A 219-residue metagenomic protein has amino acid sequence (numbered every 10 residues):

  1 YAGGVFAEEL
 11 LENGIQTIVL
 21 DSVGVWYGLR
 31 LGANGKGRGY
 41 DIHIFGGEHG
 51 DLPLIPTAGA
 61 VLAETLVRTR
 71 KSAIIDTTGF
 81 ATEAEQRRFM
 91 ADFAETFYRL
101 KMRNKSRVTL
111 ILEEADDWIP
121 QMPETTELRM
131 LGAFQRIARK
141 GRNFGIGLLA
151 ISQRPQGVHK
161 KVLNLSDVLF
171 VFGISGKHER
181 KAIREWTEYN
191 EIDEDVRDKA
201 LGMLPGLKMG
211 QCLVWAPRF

Functional and structural regions predicted by a protein language model:
Y1-A2, L149-P155: Ser/Thr-glycine-rich phosphate-binding loops at phosphate-binding pockets of nucleotides, nucleotide cofactors
G4-E95: Switch/coupling segment of Walker-type NTPase motor domains
V5-E9, R30-R38, E48, P56 (+3 more regions): Conserved ATP-driven motor cores of ASCE-family P-loop NTPases powering translocation/secretion/packaging/pilus
L11, E95-R103, M130-L149, E191: Substrate-engagement module of ASCE P-loop NTPases
G14-I18, R70-I74, R103-T109, N143-L149: Loop/turn-to-beta-strand initiation segments
L20, I75-T77, L149-I151, V171-G173: Conserved beta-strand segments of the P-loop GTPase G domain that flank and frequently precede/overlap
S22, E113, I146, Q153-R154: Conserved H-loop
L29-R30, G79-R88, M102-K105, D116-F134 (+1 more regions): Conserved ATPase-coupling elements of RecA-like P-loop NTPase cores
